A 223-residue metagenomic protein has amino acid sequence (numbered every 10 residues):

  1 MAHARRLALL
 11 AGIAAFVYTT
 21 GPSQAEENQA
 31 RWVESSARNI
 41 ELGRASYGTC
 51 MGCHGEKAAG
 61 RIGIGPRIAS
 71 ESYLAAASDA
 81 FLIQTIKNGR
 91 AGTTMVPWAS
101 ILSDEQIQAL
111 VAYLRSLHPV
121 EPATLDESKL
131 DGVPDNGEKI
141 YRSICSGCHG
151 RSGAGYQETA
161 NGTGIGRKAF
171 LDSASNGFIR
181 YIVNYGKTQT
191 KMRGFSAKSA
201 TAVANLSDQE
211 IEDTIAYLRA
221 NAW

Functional and structural regions predicted by a protein language model:
M1-A37, L42, E105, A222-W223: N-terminal export/targeting leaders of redox proteins
S23-S46, S116-I140: Electrostatic cytochrome c docking/interface patches
V33, A37-L42, G55-K87, G150 (+2 more regions): Gly/Gly-Pro-rich "capping" loops immediately C-terminal to redox-active cysteine motifs in periplasmic/lumenal
R38, L42-A45, F81, E105 (+6 more regions): Extracytoplasmic/secreted proteins, especially bacterial periplasmic and envelope-associated proteins
G43, Y47-E56, L110, L114 (+2 more regions): The canonical Cys-X-X-Cys-His
I62-A69, T85-A109, L114, T124-D131 (+2 more regions): Axial heme c-ligation environment in periplasmic c-type cytochrome domains
E71-L74, W98, R115-L117, E138-K139 (+2 more regions): Aromatic/pi-system hotspot detector in well-structured domains
